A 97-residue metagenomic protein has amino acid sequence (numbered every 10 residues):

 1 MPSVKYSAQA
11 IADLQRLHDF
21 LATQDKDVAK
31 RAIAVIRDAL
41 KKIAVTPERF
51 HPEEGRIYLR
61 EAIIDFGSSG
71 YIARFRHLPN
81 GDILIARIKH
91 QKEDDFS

Functional and structural regions predicted by a protein language model:
M1-E61: Basic, Lys/Arg-enriched alpha-helical interface segments
I64-S97: Enriched for short, Lys/Arg-rich terminal
